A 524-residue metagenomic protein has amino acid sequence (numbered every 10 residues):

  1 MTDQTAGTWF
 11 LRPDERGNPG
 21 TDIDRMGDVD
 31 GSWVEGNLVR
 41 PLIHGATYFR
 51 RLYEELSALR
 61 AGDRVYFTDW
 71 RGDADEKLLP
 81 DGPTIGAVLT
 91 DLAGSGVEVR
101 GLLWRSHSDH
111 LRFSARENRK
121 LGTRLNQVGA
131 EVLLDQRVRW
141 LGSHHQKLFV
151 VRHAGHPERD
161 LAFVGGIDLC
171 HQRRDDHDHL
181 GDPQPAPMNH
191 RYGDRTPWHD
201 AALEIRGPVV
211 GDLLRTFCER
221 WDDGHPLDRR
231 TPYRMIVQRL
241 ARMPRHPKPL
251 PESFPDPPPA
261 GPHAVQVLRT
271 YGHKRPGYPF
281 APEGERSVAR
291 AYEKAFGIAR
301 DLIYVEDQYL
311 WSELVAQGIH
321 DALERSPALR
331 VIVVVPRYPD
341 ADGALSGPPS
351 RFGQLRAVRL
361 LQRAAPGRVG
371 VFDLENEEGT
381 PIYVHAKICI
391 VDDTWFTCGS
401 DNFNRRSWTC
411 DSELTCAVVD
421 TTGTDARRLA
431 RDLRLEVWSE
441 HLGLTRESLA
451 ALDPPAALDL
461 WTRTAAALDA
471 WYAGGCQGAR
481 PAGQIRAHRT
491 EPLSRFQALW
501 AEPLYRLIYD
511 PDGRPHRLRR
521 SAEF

Functional and structural regions predicted by a protein language model:
M1-F524: Charged, low-complexity intrinsically disordered terminal segments
